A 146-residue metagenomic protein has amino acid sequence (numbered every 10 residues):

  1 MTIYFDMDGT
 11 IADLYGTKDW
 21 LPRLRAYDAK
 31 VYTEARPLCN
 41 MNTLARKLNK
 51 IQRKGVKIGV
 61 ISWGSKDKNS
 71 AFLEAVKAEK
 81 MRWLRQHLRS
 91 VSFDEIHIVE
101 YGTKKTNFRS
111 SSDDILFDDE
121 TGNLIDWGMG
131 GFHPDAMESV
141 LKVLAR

Functional and structural regions predicted by a protein language model:
M1-I3, D113-D114: The start of beta-strands in P-loop NTPase/AAA+ ATPase cores
T2-H87: Alpha-helical substrate-recognition element adjacent to the catalytic core
K54-G55, R85-E95, G128-P134: Structural alpha-beta junctions
K57-G59, H97, I115: A structural signal for isolated positions on well-ordered beta-strands in alpha/beta enzyme cores
I61, I98-Y101, P134: Conserved beta-strand termini and adjacent loop/short-helix elements that scaffold enzyme active sites in alpha/beta
A75-A78, V91-I98: Lumenal/extracellular "mature" regions of secretory-pathway glycan-modifying transferases
D94-D113: Donor nucleotide-activated moiety binding/catalytic core segment of transferases that use nucleotide-activated donors
S111-R146: Acidic, Mg2+-coordinating phosphoryl-transfer loop and its flanking beta/alpha structural elements, shared across
